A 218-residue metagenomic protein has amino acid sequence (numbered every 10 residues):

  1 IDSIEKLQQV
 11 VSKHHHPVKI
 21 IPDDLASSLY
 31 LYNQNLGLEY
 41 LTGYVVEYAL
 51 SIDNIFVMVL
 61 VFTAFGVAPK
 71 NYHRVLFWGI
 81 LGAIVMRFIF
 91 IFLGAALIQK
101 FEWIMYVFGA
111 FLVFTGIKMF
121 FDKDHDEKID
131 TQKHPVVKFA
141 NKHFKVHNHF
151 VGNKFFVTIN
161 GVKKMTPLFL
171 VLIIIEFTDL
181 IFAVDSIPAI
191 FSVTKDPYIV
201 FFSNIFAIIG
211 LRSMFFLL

Functional and structural regions predicted by a protein language model:
I1-L218: Multi-pass alpha-helical transmembrane bundle typical of ion/small-solute transporters and intramembrane aspartyl
